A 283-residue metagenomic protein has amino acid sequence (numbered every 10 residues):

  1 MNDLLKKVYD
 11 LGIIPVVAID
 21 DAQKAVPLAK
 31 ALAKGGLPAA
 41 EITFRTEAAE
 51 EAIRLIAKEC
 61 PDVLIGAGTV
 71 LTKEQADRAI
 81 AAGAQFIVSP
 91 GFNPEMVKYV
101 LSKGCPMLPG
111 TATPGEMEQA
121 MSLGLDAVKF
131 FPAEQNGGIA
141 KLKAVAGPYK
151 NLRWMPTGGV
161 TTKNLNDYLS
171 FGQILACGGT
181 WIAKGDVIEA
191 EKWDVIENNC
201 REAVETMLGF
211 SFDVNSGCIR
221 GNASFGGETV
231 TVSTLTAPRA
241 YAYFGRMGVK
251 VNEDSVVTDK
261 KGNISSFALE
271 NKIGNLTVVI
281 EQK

Functional and structural regions predicted by a protein language model:
M1-A82, S102, N151, K163 (+1 more regions): Conserved N-terminal beta1-alpha1 strand-loop-helix module at the mouth
V16-A18, A39-T46, V63-L71, A84-F92 (+3 more regions): Catalytic beta/alpha-barrel core
L28, T72-A82, G115-L123, A140 (+1 more regions): Catalytic cores of alpha/beta
A33-P38, E59-D62, I80-I87, S102-L108 (+3 more regions): Glycine-enriched alpha-helix->loop->beta-strand junction motifs that scaffold or abut catalytic
R54, K143-A144, N166: Active-site phosphate/pyrophosphate- and oxyanion-stabilizing loops and adjacent acidic/basic residues in soluble
A67-G68, P156-V160, C177-T180: Glycine-rich beta-strand-to-loop/alpha-helix junction loops that act as flexible
P90-M96, K129-I139, Q173-V195: Glycine-rich phosphate-binding active-site loops on the catalytic face of alpha/beta enzymes
E202-E253, V257-K283: Glyoxalase I/VOC metalloenzyme domain signal
